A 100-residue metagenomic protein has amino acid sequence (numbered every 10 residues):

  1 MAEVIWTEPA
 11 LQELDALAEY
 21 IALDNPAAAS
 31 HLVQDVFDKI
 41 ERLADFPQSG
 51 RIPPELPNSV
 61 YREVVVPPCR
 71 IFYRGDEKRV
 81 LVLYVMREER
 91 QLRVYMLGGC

Functional and structural regions predicted by a protein language model:
A2-V60, L97: Basic, Lys/Arg-enriched alpha-helical interface segments
V66-R70, R74-C100: Enriched for short, Lys/Arg-rich terminal
